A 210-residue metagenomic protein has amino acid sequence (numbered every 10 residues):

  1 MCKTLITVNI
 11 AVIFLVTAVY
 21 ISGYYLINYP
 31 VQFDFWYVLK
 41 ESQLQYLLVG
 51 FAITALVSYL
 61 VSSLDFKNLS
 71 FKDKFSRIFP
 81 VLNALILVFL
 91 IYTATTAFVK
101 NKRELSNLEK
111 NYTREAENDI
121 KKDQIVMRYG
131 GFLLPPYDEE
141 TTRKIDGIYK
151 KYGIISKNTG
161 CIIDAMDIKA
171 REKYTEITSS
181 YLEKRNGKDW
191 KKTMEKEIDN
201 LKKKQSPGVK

Functional and structural regions predicted by a protein language model:
M1-C2, F66-S76: Membrane-interface helix-boundary motifs at transmembrane edges
M1-L5, G187: Cytosolic juxtamembrane N-terminal segments of multi-pass membrane proteins
I6-I21: Alpha-helical transmembrane segments
L15, I53, L85-V88: Lipid-exposed faces of alpha-helical membrane segments in multi-pass integral membrane proteins
T17-D65: Membrane-embedded alpha-helical segments of integral membrane proteins
I27, F66-L69, A97-E104: Perimembrane helix-loop junctions in membrane proteins
K72-V99: Internal/C-terminal transmembrane anchor helices
E104-V209: Short beta-strand and adjacent turn/loop elements
